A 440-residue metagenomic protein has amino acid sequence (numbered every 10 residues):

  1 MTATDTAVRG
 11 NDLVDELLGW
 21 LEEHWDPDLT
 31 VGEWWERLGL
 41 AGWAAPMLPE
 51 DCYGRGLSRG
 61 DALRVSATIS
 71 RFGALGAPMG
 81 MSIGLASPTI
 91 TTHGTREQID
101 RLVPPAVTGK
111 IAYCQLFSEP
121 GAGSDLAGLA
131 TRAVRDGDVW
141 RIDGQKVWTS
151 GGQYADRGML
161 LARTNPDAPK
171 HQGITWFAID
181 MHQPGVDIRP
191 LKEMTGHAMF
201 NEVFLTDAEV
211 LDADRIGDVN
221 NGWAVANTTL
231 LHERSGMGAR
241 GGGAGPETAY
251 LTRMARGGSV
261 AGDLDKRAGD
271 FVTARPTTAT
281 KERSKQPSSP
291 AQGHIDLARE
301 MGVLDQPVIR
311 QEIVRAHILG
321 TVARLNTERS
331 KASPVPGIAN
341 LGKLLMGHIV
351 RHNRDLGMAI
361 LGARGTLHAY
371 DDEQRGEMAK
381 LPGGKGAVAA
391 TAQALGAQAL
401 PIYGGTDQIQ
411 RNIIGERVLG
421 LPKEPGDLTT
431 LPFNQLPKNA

Functional and structural regions predicted by a protein language model:
M1-G80, R101, P105, K281 (+5 more regions): Amphipathic, small/basic residue-rich leader segments at the start of a protein or domain
R9, R55, N340, L344-A440: Alpha-helix capping/hinge segments and adjacent helical runs
L40-K110, S150-R157, G320, R324-G342 (+4 more regions): Internal helix-loop-helix
L57, D125-A127, G151-A155, K170-G173 (+2 more regions): Short glycine/proline-enriched turns and hinge-like loops at secondary-structure junctions
G109-F117, L161: A short, Trp-centered hydrophobic/proline-enriched beta-strand micro-motif
T131-V134: A structural signal for short hydrophobic beta-strand segments in well-ordered beta-sheet cores
D143-L191, M199-F204, W223-N227: A short core secondary-structure module
R189-A323, L400, N439-A440: Glycine-rich beta->alpha junctions and the first turn(s) of the following alpha-helix
